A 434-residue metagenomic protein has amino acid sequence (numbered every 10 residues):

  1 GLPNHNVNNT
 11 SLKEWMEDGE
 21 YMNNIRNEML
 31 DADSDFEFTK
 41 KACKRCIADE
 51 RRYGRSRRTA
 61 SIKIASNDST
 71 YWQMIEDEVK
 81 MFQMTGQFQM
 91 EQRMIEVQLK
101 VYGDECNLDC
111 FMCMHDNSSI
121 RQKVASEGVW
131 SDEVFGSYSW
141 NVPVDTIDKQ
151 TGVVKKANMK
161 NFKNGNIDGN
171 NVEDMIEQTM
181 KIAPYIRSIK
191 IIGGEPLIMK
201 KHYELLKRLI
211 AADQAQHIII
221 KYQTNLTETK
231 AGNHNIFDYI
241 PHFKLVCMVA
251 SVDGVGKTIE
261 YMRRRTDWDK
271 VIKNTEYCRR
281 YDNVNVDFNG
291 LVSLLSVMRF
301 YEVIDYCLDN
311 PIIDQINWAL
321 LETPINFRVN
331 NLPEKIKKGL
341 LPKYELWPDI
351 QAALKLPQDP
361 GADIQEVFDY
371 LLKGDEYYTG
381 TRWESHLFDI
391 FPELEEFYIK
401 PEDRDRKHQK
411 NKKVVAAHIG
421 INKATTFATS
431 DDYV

Functional and structural regions predicted by a protein language model:
L2-A48: Membrane-interface junctions of multi-pass transporters
L2-N9, D49-S61, D116-Q122: Iron-sulfur (Fe-S) cluster-binding segments and ferredoxin-like electron-carrier domains, especially [2Fe-2S]
T39-R51, E105-D116: Local cysteine-cluster metal-coordination motifs and their immediate loop/turn environment, predominantly Fe-S cluster
R51-V97, E105-L108, V129: Recognition helices and adjacent regulatory flanks at domain boundaries
M94-E105, D116-N171, A183-K200, A212-G232 (+3 more regions): Core AdoMet radical
E133-E177, V329-Y370: Low-complexity, serine/threonine/proline-enriched polar segments
I176-I182, K207-D213, F237-P241: Leucine-rich repeat
K221, F243-V252, D267-T425, T429: Conserved C-terminal portion of the radical SAM core fold that forms the substrate/S-adenosylmethionine-binding
